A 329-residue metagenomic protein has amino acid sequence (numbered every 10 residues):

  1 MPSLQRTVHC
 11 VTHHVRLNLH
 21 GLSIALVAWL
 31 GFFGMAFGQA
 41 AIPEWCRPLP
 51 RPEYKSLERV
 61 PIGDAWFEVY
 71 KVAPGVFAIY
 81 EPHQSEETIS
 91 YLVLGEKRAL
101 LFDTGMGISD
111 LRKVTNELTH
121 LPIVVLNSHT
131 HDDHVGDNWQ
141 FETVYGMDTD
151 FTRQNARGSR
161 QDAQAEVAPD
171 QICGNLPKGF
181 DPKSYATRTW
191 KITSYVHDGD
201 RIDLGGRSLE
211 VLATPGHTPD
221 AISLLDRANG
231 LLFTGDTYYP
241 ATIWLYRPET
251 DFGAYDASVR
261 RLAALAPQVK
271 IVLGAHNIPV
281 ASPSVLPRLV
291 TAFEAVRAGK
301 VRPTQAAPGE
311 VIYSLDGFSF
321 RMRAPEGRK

Functional and structural regions predicted by a protein language model:
L4-I24: Bacterial N-terminal signal peptides that target proteins for export
G21-G34: Bacterial N-terminal signal peptides
A36-V60, A257-K329: Accessory terminal helices/loops
E53-W66, K71-P74, M147-L212, T218 (+3 more regions): Metallo-beta-lactamase
G63-E117, S223-Y239: Conserved beta-strand hairpin/beta-sheet module of binuclear metal-dependent hydrolase folds, prominently
P82, T104-G105, S128-H131, M147 (+2 more regions): Active-site-proximal beta-strand/loop segments in catalytic clefts of secreted hydrolases
R98-A99, M106-G107, A186, S194 (+2 more regions): Metallo-beta-lactamase
I108-D203, P240, L289-R302: Active-site HxH/HxHxD metal-binding segment of metal-dependent hydrolases
